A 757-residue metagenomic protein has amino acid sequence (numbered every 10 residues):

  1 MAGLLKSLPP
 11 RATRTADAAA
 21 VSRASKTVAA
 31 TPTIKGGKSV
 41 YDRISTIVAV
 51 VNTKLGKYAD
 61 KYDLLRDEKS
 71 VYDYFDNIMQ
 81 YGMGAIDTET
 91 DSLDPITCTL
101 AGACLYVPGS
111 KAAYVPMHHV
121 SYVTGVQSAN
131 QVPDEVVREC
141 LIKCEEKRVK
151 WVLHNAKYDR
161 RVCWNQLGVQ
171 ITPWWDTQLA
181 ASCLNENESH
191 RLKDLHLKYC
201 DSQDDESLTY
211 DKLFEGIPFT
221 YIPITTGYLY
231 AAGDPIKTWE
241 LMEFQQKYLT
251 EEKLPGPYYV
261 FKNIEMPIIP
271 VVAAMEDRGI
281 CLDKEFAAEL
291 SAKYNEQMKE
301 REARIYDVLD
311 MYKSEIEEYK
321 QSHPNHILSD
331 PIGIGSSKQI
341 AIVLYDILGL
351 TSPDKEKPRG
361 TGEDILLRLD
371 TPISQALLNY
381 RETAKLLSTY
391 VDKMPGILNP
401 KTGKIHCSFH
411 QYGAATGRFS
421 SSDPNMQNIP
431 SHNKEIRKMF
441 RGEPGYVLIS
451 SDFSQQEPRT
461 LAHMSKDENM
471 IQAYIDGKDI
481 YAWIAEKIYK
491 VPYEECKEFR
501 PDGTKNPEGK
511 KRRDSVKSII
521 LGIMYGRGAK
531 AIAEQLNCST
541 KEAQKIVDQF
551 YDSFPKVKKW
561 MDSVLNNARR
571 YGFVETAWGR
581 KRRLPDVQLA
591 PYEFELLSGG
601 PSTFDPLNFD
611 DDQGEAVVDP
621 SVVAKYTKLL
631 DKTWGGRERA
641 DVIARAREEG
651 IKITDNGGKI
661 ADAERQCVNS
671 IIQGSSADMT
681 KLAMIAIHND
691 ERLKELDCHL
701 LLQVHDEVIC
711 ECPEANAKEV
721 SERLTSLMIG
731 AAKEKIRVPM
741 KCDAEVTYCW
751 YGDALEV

Functional and structural regions predicted by a protein language model:
A2-Q127, E145, N187, L195 (+13 more regions): Conserved "right-hand" nucleotidyltransferase catalytic core of DNA-directed polymerases
A85, R148-A156, L448-S450: Acidic beta-strand-to-loop metal/phosphate-binding motif
T97-V149, N155, R160-T177, V704 (+3 more regions): Structural signature of nuclease core domains in nucleic-acid processing machines
V169-D194, G477-Y481: Conserved beta-strand -> loop -> alpha-helix junction used to position metal-binding or nucleic-acid-contacting
K434, P458-R459, H463, A482-W483 (+9 more regions): Feature representing long, continuous alpha-helical segments
I480-K511, A577-Q703: Generic long, charged, amphipathic alpha-helical segments
D690-V746: C-terminal structured "cap/appendage" subdomains that terminate the fold
W750-V757: Short, low-order "capping/linker" segments at domain edges
